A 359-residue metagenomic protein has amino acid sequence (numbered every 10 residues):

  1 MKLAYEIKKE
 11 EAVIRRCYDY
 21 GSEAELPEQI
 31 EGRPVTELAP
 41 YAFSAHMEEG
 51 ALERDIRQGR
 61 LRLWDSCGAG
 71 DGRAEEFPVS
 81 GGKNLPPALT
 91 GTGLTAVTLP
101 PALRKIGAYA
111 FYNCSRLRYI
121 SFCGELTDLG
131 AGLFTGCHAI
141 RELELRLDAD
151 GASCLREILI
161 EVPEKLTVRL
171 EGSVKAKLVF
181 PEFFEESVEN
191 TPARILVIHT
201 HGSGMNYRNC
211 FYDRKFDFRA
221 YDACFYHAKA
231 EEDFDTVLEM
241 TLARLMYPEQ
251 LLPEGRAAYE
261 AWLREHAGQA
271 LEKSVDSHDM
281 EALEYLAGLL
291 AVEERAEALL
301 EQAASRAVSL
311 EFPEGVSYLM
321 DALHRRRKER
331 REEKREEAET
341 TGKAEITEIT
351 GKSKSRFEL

Functional and structural regions predicted by a protein language model:
M1-E11, Y18-T36, E48-K105, S115-D128 (+5 more regions): Structural signature of tandem-repeat unit edges
Q250-L252, R256-L271, V275, A304-S309 (+3 more regions): A cross-kingdom feature that marks long, compositionally biased intrinsically disordered regions
Y259-E265, A291-E301, E314, H324-K334: Ankyrin repeat arrays, specifically the small/polar loop and inter-repeat linker segments at the C-terminal end of each
Y285-L290, L319: Conserved hydrophobic site in ankyrin repeats
S305-L359: Charge-dense, extended regions
